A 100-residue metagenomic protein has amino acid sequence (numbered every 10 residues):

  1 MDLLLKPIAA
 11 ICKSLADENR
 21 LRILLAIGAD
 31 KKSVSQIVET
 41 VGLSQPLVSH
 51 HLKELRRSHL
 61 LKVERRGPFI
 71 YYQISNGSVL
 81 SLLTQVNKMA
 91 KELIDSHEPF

Functional and structural regions predicted by a protein language model:
D2-L3, P7, S78-F100: Amphipathic alpha-helical dimerization/coiled-coil segments that flank or bridge DNA-binding/regulatory modules
K6-P46, R66-S78: N-terminal helix-turn-helix DNA-binding core of bacterial DNA-binding proteins
A9-C12, L52, L83: A generic alpha-helix structural signal
K31-K32, R56, N87: Residue-level detector of secondary-structure transition/capping positions
E39, H50, R56-R57: Alpha-helical residues within the helix-turn-helix
L43-P46, S58, E92: Juxtamembrane/interface motifs at transmembrane-helix termini
L47, L52-K53, S75, P99: Compositionally biased, intrinsically disordered low-complexity segments enriched in polar/proline residues
